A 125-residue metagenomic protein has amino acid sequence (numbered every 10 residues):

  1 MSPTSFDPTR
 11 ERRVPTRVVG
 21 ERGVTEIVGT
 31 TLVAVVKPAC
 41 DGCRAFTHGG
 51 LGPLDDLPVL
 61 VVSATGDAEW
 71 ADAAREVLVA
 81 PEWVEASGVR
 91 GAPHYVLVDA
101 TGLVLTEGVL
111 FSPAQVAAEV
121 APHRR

Functional and structural regions predicted by a protein language model:
M1-I27: N-terminal "domain-start" segment that seeds a small globular fold
G23-G50, V62: Short active-site neighborhood of thiol/selenol oxidoreductases, capturing the structured segment around
C40, W83-V84, V116: A generic structural signal for short hydrophobic patches within well-formed alpha-helices
F46-H48, D72, V109-L110: Short amphipathic alpha-helical segments
G52-L54, T65-A74: Short loop/helix-cap segments at secondary-structure boundaries that form the rim of catalytic
D55-V59: A generic structural motif
L60, E69-T101: Short, internal strand/loop/helix patches that form the active-site neighborhood or redox-interaction surface
R90-R125: Non-catalytic, surface beta->alpha helical segment in thiol-disulfide oxidoreductase systems
